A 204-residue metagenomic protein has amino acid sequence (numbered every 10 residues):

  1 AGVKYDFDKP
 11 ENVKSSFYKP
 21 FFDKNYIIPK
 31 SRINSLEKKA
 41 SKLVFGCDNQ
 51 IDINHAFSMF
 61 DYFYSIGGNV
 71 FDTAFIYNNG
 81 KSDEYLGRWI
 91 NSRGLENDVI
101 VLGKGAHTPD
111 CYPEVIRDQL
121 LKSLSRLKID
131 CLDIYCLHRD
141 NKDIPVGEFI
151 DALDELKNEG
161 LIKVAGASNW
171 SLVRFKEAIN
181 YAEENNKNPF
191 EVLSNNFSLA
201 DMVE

Functional and structural regions predicted by a protein language model:
A1-F22, I27, D140, I144-E204: Beta/alpha (TIM)-barrel catalytic core signal, keyed to glycine-rich beta->alpha loops juxtaposed to Asp/Glu that bind
A1-V99, N158: N-terminal binding-site loop/beta-alpha segment at the start of enzyme catalytic domains that lines or forms
F45, F71, L86, V101 (+5 more regions): Conserved, mostly hydrophobic/aromatic
G46-N54, G105-E114, H138-I144: Active-site mouth loops of central-metabolism enzymes
C47-N49, T73-F75, G103-G105, C136-R139 (+2 more regions): A cross-domain feature marking catalytic cores of carbohydrate-active enzymes and several ubiquitous metabolic/repair
I51-F63, C111-L127, F175-N180: Short, acidic/polar
G68, I129-L132, I162, F190: A structural motif
D110-C136, I144, S194-N196: Active-site gating/metal-coordination segments in enzymes
